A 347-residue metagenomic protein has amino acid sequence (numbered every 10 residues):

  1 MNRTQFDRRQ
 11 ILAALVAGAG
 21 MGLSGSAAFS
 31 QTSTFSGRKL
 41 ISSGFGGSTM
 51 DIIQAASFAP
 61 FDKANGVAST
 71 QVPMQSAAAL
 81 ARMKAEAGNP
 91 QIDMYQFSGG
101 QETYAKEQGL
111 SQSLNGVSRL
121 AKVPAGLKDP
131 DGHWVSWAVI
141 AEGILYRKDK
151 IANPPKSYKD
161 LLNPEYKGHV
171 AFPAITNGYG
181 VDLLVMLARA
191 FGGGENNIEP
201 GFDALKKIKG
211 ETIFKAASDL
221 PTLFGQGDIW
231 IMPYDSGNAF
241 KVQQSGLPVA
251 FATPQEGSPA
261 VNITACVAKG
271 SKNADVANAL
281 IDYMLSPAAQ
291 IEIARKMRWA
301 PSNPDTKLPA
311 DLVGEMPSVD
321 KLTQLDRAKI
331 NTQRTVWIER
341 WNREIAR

Functional and structural regions predicted by a protein language model:
M1-A19: N-terminal secretory signal peptides and thylakoid transit peptides that target proteins across membranes
Q31-T103: Early extracytoplasmic/lumenal segment of secretory-pathway proteins
S43-Q54, Q91-D228: Extracytoplasmic ligand-binding site segments that recognize negatively charged/polar headgroups
G100-K106, G225, W230-P248: A ligand-binding cleft/hinge motif common to bilobed small-molecule-binding domains
Q112-A121, W134-V135, L162, I231 (+2 more regions): Short beta-strand->loop
I140, F202-K207, I213-F214, S245-K269 (+1 more regions): Periplasmic-binding protein-like
G143-K150, M186-R189, V261-A274, E292: A bilobed periplasmic-binding-protein/Venus flytrap-type ligand-binding module shared by bacterial periplasmic
A268-L325: Mature extracytoplasmic/periplasmic domains
